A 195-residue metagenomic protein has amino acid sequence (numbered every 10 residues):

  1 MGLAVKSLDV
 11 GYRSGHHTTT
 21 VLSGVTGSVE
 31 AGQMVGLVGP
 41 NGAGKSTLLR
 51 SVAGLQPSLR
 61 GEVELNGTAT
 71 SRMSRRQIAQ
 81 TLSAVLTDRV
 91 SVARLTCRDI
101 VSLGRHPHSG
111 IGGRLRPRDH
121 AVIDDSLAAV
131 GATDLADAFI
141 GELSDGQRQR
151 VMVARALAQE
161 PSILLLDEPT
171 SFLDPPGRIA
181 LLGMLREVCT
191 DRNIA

Functional and structural regions predicted by a protein language model:
V38-P40: The feature captures the beta-strand-to-loop junction immediately N-terminal to the Walker
A53: Helix-to-loop junction immediately C-terminal to a conserved catalytic motif
G61-A69: Conserved ABC transporter NBD signature motif
S102, P117-L135: Conserved ABC ATPase "signature" region
R114, F139-L143, Q147: Conserved ABC ATPase signature
E160: Conserved catalytic motifs of ABC-family nucleotide-binding domains
L164-E168, L173: Catalytic Walker B motif of ABC-type/P-loop ATPase nucleotide-binding domains
